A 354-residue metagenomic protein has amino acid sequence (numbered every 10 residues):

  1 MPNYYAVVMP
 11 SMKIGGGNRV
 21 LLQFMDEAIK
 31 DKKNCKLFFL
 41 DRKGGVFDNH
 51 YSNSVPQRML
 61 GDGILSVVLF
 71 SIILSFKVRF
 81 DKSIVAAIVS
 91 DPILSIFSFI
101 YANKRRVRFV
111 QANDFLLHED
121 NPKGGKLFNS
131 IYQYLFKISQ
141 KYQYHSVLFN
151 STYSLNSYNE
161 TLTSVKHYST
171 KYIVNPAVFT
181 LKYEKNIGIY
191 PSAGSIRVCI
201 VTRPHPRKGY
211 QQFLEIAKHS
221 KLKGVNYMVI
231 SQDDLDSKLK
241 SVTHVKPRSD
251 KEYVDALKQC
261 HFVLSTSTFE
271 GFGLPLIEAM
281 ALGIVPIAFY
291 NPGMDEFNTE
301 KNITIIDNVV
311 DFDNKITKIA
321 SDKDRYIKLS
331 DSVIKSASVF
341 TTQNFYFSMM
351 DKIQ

Functional and structural regions predicted by a protein language model:
A6, L148, G188-K208, L214-A217: Conserved donor-binding/catalytic core segment of Leloir-type glycosyltransferases
S75-K82, D114-L116, G124-L148: Membrane-proximal helix-turn-helix segments that form the acceptor-binding/catalytic region of lipid-linked
F97-S98, L117, Q140-Y168: A short, active-site helix/loop in glycosyltransferases that binds the activated sugar's phosphate group
H118-E119, Y172-G194: Acidic anion/phosphate-binding donor-loop and adjacent secondary structure in glycosyltransferase catalytic cores
T268: Aromatic "clamp/platform" in nucleotide-sugar-dependent glycosyltransferases that forms part of the donor/acceptor
V285-A288: Short hydrophobic beta-strand element within catalytic cores of glycosyltransferases and related nucleotide-activated
E300-V310, N314-D324: Conserved acidic donor-binding segment of nucleotide-sugar-dependent glycosyltransferases
D324-I353: A charged, aromatic-enriched C-terminal amphipathic alpha-helix characteristic of glycosyltransferases across folds
